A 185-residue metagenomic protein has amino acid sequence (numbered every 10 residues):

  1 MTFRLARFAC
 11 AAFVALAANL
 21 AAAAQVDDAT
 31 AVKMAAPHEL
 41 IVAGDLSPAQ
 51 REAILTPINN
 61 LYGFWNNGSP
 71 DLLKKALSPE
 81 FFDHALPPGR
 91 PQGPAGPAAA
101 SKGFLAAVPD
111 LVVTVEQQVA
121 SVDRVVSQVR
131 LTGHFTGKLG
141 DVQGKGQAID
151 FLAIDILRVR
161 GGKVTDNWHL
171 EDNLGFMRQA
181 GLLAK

Functional and structural regions predicted by a protein language model:
M1-C10: Bacterial N-terminal signal peptides that target proteins for export
A9-N19: Bacterial N-terminal signal peptides
A24-K75, P79, L183-K185: Short, low-complexity N-terminal intrinsically disordered segments enriched in polar/charged residues
A53, P57, P70-V125: A solvent-exposed, acidic/Ser-Thr-rich amphipathic alpha-helical stretch
Q118-V126, R158-T165: A short, structured loop/turn motif at beta-sheet edges
D123-F135: A short hydrophobic beta-strand element
G133-G161: Exposed beta-sheet edge and beta->alpha loop/turn motif
D150-R178: Short beta-strand edge/turn micro-motifs at domain boundaries
